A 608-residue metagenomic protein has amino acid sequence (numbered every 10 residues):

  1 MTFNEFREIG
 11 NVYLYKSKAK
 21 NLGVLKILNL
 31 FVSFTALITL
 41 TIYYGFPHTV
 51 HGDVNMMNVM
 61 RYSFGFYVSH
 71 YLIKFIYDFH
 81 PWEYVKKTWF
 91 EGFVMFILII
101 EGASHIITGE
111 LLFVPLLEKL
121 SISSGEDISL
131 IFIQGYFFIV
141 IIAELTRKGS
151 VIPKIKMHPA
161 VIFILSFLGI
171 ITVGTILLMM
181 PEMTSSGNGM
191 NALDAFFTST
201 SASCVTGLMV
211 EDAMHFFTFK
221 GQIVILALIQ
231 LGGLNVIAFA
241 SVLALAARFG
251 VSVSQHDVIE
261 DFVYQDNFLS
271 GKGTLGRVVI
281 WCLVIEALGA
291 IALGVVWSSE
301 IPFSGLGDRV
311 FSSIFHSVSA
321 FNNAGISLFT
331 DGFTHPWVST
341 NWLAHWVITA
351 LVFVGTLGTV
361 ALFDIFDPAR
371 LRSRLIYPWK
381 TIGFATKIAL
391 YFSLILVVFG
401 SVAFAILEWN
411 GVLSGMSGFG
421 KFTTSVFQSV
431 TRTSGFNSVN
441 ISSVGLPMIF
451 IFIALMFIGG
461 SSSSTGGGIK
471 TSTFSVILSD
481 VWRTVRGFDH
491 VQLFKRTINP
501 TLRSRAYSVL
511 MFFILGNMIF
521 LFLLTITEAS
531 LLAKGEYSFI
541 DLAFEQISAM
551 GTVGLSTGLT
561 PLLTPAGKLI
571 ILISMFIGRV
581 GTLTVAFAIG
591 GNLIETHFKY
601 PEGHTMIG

Functional and structural regions predicted by a protein language model:
M1-G608: Membrane-proximal intracellular helices of multi-pass ion channels
